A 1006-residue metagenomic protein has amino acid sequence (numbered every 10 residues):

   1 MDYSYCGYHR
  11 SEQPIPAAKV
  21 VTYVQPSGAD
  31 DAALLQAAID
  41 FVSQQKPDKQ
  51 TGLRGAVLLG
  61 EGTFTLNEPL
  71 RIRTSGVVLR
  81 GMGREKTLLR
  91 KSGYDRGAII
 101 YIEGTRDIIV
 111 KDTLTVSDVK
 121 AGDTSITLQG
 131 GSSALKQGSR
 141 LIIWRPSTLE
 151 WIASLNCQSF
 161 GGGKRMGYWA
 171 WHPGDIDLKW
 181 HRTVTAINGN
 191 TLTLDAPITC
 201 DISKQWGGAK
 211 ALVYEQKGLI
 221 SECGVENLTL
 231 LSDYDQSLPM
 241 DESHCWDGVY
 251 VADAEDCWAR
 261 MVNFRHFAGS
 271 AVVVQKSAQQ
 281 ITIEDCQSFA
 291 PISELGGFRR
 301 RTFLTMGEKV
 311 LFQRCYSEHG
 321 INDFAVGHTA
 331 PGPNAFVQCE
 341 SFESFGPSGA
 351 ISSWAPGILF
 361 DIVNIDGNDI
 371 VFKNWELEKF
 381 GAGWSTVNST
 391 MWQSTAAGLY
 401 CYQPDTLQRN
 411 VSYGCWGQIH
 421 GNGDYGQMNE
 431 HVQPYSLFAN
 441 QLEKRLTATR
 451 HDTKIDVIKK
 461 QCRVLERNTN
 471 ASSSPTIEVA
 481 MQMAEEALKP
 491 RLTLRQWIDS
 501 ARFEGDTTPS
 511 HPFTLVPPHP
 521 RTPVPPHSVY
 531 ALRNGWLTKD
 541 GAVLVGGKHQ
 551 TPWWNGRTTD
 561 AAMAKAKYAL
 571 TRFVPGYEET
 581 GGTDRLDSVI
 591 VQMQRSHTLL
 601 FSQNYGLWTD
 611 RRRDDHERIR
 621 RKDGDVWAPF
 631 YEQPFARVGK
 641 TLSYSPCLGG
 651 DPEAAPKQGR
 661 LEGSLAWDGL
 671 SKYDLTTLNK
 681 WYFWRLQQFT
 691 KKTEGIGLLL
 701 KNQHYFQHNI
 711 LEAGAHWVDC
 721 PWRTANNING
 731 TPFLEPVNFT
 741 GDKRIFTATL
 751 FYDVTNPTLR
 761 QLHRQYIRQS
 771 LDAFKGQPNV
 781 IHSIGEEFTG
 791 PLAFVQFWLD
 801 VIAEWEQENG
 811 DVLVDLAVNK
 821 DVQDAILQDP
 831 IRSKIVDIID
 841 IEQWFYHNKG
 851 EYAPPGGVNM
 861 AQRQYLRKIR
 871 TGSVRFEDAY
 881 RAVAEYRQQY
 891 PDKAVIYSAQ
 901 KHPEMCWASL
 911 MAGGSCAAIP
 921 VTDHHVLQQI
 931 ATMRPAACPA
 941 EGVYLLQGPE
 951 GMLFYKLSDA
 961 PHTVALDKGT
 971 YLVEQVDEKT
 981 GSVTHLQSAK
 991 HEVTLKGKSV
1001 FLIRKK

Functional and structural regions predicted by a protein language model:
M1, A17-T22, S27-D31, T63 (+1 more regions): Mature N-terminal, pre-catalytic/accessory segment of carbohydrate-active enzymes
M1-P239, S412-T522: Extracellular "leader-to-stem" segments immediately downstream of a signal peptide or signal-anchor in secreted/lumenal
P69-R73, K86-G104, V213-G218, S237-L238 (+7 more regions): Glycine-rich beta-solenoid repeat tracts in large extracellular/virion proteins
G76, E85, S221-S232, E255-H266 (+6 more regions): Right-handed parallel beta-helix
P146, F503-P520, R867-R875, R881-I896 (+2 more regions): Aromatic- and carboxylate-lined catalytic core of secreted/periplasmic carbohydrate-active enzymes
S147-H181, T185-A186, E226-L311, G320 (+1 more regions): Right-handed parallel beta-helix
A542, G547-L827, I831-I838: Active-site mouth of glycoside hydrolases
L762-Q765, G776-P935: Extracellular glycoside hydrolase catalytic/binding regions
